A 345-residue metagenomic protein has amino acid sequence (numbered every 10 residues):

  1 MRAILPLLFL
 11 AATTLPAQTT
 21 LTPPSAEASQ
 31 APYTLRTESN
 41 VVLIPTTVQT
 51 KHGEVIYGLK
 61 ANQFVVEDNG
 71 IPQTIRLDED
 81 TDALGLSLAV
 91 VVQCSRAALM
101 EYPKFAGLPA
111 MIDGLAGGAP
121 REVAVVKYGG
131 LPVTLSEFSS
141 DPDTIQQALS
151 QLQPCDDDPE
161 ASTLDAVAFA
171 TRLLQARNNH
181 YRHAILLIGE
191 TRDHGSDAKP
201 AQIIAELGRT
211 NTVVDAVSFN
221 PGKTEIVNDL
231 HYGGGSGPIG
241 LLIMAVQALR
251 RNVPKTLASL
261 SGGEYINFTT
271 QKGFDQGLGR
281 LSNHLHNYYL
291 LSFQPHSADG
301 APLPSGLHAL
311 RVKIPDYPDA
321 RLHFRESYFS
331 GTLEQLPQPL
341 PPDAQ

Functional and structural regions predicted by a protein language model:
A3-T13: Sec-dependent N-terminal signal peptides
A17-Q345: Scaffold/interface architecture of coatomer-like assemblies
